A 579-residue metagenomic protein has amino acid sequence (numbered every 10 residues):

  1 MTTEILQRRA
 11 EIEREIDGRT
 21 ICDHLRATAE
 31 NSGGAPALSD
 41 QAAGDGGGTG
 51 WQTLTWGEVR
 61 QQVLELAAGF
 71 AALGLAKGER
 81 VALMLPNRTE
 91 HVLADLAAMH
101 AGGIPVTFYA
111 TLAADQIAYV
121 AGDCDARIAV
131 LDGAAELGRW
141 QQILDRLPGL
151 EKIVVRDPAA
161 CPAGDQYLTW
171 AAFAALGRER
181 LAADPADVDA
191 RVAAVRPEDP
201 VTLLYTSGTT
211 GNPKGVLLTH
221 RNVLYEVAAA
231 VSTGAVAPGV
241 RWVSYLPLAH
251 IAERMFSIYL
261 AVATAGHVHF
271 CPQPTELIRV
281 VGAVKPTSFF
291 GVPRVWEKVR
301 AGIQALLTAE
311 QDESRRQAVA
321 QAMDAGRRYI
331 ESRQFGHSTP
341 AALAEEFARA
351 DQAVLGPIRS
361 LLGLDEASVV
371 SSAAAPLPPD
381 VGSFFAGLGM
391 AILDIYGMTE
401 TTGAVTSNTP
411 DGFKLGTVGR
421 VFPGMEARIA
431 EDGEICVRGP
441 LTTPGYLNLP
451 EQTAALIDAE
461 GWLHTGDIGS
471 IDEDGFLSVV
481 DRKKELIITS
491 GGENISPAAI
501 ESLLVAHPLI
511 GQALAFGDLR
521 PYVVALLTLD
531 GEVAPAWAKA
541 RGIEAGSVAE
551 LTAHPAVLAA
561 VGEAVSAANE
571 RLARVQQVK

Functional and structural regions predicted by a protein language model:
G33-P36, A172-Y205, N212, A235-R241: Conserved pre-ATP/AMP-binding loop-to-beta segment of ANL
G34-R88, V92-L96, A113-A118, T169-G177 (+1 more regions): Conserved AMP-binding/adenylate-forming core of the ANL superfamily
D45-G48, Q52, A135-R196, I303-P357: ANL superfamily adenylate-forming
T53-G57, A193, V201-V227: Conserved AMP-binding A3 loop
R60-E65, V216-A237, G356: Conserved structural elements of the adenylate-forming
A72-L73, H100-L176, A560-A567: Structural core segment of the AMP-binding/adenylate-forming
L224-R241, L248-Q352: Conserved AMP-binding/adenylation subdomain of ANL enzymes
V421-T489, A506: Conserved ATP-binding/catalytic segment of the ANL
